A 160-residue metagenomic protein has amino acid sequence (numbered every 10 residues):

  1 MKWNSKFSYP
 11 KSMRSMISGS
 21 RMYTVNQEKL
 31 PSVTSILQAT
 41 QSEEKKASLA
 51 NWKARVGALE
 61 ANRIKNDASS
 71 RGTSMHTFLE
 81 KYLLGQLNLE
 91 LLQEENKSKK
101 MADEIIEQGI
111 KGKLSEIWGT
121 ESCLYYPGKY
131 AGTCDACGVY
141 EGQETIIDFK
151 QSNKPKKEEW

Functional and structural regions predicted by a protein language model:
M1-A131: Metal-dependent nuclease catalytic cores that hydrolyze phosphodiester bonds in DNA/RNA, characterized by
W118-W160: Mg2+/Mn2+-dependent nuclease catalytic core
